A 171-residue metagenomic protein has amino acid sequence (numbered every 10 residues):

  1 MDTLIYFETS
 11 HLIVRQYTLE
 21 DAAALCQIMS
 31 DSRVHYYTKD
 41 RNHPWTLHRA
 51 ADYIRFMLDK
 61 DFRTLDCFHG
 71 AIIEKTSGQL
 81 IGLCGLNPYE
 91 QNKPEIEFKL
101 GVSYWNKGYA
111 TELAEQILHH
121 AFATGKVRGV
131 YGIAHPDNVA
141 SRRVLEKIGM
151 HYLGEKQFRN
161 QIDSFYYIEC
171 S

Functional and structural regions predicted by a protein language model:
M1-Y36, H69, I73-S171: Acyl-donor (CoA/ACP) binding surface of acyl/acetyltransferases
H35-F56: Conserved GNAT-fold acetyl-CoA-binding loop/helix
N42-T46, F68, D137: Short, conserved alpha-helical segments within structured domains
F56-A71: A short helix-loop-beta-strand connector motif used in the catalytic cores of GNAT acetyltransferases and, in some
